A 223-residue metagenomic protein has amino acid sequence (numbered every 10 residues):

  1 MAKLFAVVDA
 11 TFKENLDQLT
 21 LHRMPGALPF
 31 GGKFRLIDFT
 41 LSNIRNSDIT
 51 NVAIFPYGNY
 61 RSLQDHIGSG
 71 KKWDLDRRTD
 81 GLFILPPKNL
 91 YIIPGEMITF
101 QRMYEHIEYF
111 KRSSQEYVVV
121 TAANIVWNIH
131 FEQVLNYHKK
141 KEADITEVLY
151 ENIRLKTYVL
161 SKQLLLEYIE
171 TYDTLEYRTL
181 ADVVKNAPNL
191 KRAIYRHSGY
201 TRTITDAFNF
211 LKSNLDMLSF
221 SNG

Functional and structural regions predicted by a protein language model:
M1-A10, L19, D173-G223: Left-handed beta-helix
M1-G31, S42, S47: N-terminal nucleotide-binding beta1-loop-alpha1 segment
L36-L41: Short, well-formed alpha-helical segments that are part of the catalytic scaffolds of diverse glycosyltransferases
N51-Y57, E147-Y150: Short internal beta-strands
G58, L160, T205: A conserved hydrophobic position in a structured secondary element of the catalytic/binding core that shapes
R61-I84: Acidic donor-binding segment of Leloir-type glycosyltransferases
D80-N152: Conserved beta-loop-beta/alpha segment of the NTase-like Rossmann-fold superfamily that binds/positions NTPs
S114, V126-K191: Conserved core of the sugar-phosphate nucleotidyltransferase
